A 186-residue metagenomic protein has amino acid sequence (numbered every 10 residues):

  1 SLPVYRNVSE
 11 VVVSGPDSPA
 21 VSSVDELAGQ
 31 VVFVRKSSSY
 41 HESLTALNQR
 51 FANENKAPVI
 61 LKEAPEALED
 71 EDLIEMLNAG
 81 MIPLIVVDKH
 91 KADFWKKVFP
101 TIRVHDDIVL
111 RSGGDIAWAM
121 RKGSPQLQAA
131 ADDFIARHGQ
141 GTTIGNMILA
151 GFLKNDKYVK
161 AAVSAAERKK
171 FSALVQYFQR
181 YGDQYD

Functional and structural regions predicted by a protein language model:
S1-D186: Proline/Glycine/Serine-rich low-complexity intrinsically disordered segments that serve as flexible stalks/linkers
